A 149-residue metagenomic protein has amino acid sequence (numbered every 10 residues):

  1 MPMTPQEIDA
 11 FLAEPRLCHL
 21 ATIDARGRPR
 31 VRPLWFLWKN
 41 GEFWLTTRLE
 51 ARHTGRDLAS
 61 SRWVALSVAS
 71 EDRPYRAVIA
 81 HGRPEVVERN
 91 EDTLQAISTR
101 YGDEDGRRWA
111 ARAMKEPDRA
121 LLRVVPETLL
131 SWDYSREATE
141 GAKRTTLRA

Functional and structural regions predicted by a protein language model:
M1-M3, D9-F11, D57-L58: Short, positively charged
P2, Y75-A149: Charged, gly/pro-rich active-site loop segments
L12-D24, V64-S67: A short, Trp-centered hydrophobic/proline-enriched beta-strand micro-motif
D24-R26, W38: Short, acidic, Ser/Thr-enriched surface-loop or helix-capping motifs
P33-F36, G82-P84: Hydrophobic/aromatic beta-strand elements that line small-molecule binding cavities or substrate pockets in beta-rich
L37-D72: A short mixed-secondary-structure module that forms the rim of ligand-binding clefts
